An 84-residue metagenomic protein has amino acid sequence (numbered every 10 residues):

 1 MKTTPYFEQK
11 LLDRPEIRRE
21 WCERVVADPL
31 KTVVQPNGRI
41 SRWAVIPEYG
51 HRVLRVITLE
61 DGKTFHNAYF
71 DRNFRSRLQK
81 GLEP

Functional and structural regions predicted by a protein language model:
M1-P84: Ribonuclease/tRNase effector modules and their secretory precursors
